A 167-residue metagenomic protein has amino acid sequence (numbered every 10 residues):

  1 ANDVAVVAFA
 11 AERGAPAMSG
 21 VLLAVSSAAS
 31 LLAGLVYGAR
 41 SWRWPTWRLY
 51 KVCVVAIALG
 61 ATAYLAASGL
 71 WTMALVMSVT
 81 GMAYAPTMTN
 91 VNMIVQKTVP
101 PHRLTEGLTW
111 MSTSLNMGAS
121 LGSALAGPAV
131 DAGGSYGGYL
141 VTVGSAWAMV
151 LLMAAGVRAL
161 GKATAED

Functional and structural regions predicted by a protein language model:
A1-A24: Helix-loop boundary and gating motifs at the non-cytosolic
V6, P86-V99: Intracellular juxtamembrane helix-capping segments at the cytosolic ends of symmetry-related transmembrane helices
L32-T46, V130-D131: Helix-to-loop junctions at the C-terminal end of transmembrane segments in multipass secondary transporters
R48-T62, V143: Structural signature of the two symmetry-related core transmembrane helices
L65-V76: Helix-loop junctions at membrane interfaces in 12-TM secondary transporters
R103-G133: A late C-terminal transmembrane helix in Major Facilitator Superfamily
P128-W147: A membrane-interface helix-boundary motif in multi-pass transporters
V143-D167: Multi-pass alpha-helical transporter architecture, strongest for 12-TM Major Facilitator/SLC carriers used
